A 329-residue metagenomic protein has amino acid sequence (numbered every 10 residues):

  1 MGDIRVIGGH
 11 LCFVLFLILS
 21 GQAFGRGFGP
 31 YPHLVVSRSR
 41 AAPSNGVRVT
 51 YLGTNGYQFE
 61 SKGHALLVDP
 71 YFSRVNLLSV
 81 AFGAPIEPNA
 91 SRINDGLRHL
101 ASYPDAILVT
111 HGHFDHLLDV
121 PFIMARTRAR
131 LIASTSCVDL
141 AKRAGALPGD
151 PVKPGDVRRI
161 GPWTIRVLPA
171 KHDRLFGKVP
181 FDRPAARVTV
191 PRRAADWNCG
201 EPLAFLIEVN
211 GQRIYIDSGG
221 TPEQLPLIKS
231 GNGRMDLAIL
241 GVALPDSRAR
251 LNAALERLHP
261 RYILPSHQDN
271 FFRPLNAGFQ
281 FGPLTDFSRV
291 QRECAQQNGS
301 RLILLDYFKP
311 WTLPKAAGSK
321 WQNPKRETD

Functional and structural regions predicted by a protein language model:
G2-L11, S20: Short, low-complexity, charge-dense intrinsically disordered segments
L17-P88, R193, A317: Zn-dependent metallo-beta-lactamase
V35-R40, H64-V109, H113, L118-F122 (+3 more regions): Pre-active-site segment of Zn-dependent metallo-hydrolases
A41-V47, S61-L66, V157-R166, E208-I214: Beta-strand-turn-beta hairpins that frame and shape the catalytic cleft of phosphate-ester-processing enzymes
V68-D69, Y103-H113, I132-S134, Y215-G220 (+3 more regions): Active-site neighborhood of phospho(di)ester-bond hydrolases with catalytic His/Asp-centered motifs
L77, D95-R158, W163-K178: Active-site HxH/HxHxD metal-binding segment of metal-dependent hydrolases
K142-G145, G149-V157, E256, R261-D329: Binuclear metal-ion centers of metallo-dependent hydrolases, dominated by the metallo-beta-lactamase
V188-L258: Active-site-proximal loop/helix segments of hydrolase catalytic cores
